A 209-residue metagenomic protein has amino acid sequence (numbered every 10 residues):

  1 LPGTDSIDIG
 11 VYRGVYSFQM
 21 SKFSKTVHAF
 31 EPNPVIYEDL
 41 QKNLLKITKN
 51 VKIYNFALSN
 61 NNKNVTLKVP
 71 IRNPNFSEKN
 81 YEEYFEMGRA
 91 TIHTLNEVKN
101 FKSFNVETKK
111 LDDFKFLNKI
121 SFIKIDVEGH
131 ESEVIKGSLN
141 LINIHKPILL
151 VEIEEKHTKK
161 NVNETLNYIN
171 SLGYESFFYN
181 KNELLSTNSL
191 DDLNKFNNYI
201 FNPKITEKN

Functional and structural regions predicted by a protein language model:
L1-N209: Phosphate/nucleotide-binding beta-alpha loop and adjacent structural elements of enzyme active sites
